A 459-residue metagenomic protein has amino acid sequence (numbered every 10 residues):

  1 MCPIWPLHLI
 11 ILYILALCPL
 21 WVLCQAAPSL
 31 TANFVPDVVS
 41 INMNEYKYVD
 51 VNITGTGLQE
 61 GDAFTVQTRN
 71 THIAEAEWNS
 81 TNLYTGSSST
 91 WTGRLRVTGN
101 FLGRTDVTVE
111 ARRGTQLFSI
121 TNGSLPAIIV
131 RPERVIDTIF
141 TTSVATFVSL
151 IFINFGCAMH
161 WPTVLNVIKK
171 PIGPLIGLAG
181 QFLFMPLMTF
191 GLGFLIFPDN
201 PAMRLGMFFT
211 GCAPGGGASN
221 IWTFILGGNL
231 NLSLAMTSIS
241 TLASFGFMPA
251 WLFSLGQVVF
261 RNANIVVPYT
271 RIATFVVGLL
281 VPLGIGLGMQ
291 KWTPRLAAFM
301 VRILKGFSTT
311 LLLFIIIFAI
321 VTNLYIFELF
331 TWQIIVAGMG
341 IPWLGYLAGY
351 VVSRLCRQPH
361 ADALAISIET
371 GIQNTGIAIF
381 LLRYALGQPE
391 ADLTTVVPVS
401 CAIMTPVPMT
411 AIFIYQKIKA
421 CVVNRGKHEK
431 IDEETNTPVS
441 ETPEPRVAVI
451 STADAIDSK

Functional and structural regions predicted by a protein language model:
C2-Y13, W21-K459: Alpha-helical transmembrane segments of multi-pass small-molecule/ion transporters
